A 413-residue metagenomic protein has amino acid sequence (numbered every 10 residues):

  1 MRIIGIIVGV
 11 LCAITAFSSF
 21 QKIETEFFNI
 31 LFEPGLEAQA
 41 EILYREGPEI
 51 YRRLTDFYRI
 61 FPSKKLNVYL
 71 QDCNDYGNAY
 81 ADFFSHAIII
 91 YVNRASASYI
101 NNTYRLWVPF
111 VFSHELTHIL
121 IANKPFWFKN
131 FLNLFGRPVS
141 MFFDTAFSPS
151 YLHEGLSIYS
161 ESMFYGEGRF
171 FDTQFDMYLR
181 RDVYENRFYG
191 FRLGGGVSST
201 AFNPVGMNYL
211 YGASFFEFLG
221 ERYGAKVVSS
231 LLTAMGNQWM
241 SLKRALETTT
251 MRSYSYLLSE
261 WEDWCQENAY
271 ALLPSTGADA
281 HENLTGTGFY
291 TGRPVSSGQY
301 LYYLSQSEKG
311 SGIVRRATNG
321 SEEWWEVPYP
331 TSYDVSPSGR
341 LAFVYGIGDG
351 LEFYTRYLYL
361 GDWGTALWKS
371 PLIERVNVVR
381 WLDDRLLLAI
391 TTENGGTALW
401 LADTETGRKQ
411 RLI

Functional and structural regions predicted by a protein language model:
R2-G9: Sec-dependent signal peptide recognition, specifically the positively charged N-region followed immediately by
A13-A16: N-terminal signal peptide c-region/cleavage motif recognized by signal peptidases
S18-F143, F147-P149, S157-S160: Juxtacatalytic substrate-recognition/specificity segment
S85, I100-V111, I119, P125-A225 (+2 more regions): Acidic/His/Gly-enriched intrinsically disordered linker/tail segments that often contain short helix/coil "MoRF-like"
F170, G288-F289, L304-I313, E326-P330 (+3 more regions): A flexible loop/linker signature enriched in serine peptidases of the S9 family
L258-Q299, V344-Y345, P371, R380 (+2 more regions): Extracellular/periplasmic ectodomains of large secreted or surface enzymes and adhesion receptors
A271-F289, R316-T331, Y359-N377, A402-I413: Multi-bladed beta-propeller domains
R293-G298, Y333-R340, V378-L386: Blade-terminus and WD-like Trp-Asp/Gly-His loop motifs, strongest in beta-propeller folds
